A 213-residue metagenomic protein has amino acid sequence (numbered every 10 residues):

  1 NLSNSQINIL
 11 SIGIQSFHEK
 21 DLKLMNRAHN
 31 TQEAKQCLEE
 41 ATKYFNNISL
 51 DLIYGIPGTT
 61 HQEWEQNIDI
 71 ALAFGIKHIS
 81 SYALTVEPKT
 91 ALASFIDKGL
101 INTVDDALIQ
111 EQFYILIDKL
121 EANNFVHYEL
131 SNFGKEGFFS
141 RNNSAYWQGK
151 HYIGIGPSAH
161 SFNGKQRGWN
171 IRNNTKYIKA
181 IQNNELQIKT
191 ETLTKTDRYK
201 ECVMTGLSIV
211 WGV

Functional and structural regions predicted by a protein language model:
N1-V213: C-terminal scaffold of the Radical SAM
